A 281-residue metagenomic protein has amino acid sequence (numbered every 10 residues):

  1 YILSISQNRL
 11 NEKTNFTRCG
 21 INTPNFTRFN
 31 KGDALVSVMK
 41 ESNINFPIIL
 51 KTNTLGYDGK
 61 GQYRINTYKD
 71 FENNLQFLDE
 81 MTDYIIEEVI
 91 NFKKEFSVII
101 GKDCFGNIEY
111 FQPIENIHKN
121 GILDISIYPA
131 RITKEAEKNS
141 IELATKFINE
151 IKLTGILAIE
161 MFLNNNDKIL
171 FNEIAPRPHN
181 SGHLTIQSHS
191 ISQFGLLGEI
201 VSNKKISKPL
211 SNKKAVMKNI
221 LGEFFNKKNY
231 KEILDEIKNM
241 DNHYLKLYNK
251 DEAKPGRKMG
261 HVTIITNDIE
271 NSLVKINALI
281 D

Functional and structural regions predicted by a protein language model:
I5-S97, G101-N120, D124-E150, I276: Active-site nucleotide/adenylate-binding loops and adjacent lid/helix of ATP-dependent enzymes
E88, I186, H261-I265: Short, well-ordered beta-strand elements within core beta-sheets of diverse protein domains
K102-N107, K119, L163-D167, T266-D268: Short acidic-glycine loop/turn motifs at beta-strand connectors
E109, L157, I169-E173: Protein kinase-like catalytic core scaffold
I114-I117, I174-P178: Short beta->alpha transition motifs characteristic of CBS
K138-I159, N165, A175-N226: Active-site "cap" helix and flanking loop/linker of ATP-utilizing ligase/carboxylase catalytic domains
E199-D281: Peripheral (often C-terminal) accessory segments that flank ATP-dependent C-N-forming ligase machineries
